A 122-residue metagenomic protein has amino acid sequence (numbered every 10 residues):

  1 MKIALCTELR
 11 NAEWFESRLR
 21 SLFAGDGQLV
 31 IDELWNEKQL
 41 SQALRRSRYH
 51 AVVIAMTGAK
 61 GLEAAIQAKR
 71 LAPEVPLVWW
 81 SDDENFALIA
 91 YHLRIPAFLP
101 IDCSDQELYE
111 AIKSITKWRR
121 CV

Functional and structural regions predicted by a protein language model:
L5-D32: Two-component/phosphorelay signaling modules centered on CheY-like receiver
L34-A51: Acidic, metal-coordinating helix/loop segments flanking the phosphotransfer/catalytic sites of two-component signaling
V53-M56, E74-N85: A short, hydrophobic beta-strand element within the central beta-sheet of small alpha/beta folds
L62-P73: Short amphipathic alpha-helix used as the core "switch/output" element in two-component signaling
C103-I112: C-terminal output helix
K113-V122: The C-terminal output helix
